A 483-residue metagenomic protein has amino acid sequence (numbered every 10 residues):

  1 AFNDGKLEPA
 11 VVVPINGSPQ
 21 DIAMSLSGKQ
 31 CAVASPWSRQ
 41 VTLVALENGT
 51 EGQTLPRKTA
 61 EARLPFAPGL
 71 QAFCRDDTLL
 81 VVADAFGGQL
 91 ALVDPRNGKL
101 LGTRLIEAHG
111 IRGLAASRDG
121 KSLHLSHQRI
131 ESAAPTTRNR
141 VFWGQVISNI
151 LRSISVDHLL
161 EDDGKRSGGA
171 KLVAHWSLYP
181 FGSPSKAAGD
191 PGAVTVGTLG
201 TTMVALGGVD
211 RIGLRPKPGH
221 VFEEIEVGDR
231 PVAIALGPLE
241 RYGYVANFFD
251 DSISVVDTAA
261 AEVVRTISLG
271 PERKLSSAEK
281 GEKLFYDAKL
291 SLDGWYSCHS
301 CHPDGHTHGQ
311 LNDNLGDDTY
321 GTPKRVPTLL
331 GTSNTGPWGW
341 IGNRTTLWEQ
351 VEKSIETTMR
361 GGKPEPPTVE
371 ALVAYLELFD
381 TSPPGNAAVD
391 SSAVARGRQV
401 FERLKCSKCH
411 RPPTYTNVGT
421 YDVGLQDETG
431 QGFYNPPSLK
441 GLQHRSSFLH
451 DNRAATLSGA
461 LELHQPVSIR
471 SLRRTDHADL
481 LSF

Functional and structural regions predicted by a protein language model:
A1, G17, A34-V41, E61-A62 (+3 more regions): Contiguous, function-dense segments enriched for cysteine-driven chemistry and partner/ligand-binding capacity
A1-G5, L43-N48, K217: Beta-propeller blade repeat segments, especially FG-GAP/WD-type strand-to-loop junctions in 6- to 7-bladed propeller
G5-K6, G49-L55, T78, K121 (+2 more regions): Short, solvent-exposed loop/turn segments that connect beta-strands within catalytic domains and beta-strand-rich
E8-A10, G52, R57-T59, L101-G102 (+3 more regions): A structural motif specific to WD40 beta-propellers
V12-N16, E61-F66, R104-E107, G182-K186 (+2 more regions): Surface loop/turn motifs at the tips and blade-to-blade linkers of beta-strand repeat domains
Q40, C74, G88, V93-G98 (+3 more regions): Periplasmic c-type cytochrome electron-transfer domains
